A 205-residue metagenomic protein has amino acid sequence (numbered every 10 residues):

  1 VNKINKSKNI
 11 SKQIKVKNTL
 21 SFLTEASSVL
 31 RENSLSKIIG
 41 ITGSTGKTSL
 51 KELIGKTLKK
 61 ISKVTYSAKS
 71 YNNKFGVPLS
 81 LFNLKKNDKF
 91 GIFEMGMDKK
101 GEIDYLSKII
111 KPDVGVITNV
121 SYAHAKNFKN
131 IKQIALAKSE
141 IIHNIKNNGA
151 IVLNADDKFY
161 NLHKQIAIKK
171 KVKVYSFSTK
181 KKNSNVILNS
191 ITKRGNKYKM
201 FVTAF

Functional and structural regions predicted by a protein language model:
V1-K6, A155-K158, T179-K180: Short, polar loop motifs at secondary-structure junctions
V1-N5, I10-N18: Phosphate-bearing ligand-interacting subdomains that bind or position ATP/ADP/UDP/GDP/NAD(P) or nucleotide-linked
K6, T19-L23, N73, K180-V186: A short acidic, often aromatic-flanked loop/helix-cap motif at beta-alpha or helix-coil junctions that lines enzyme
K12, K37, N196-M200: Short beta-strand micro-motifs in enzyme catalytic cores
K12-I14, T65, Y175, V186: Structural signal for short hydrophobic segments within the conserved structured cores of catalytic domains across
K15, L20-A155, F159-K170: Phosphate-binding loop of NTP-binding sites
I131-A135, S139, G149, Q165-F205: Adenine nucleotide phosphate-binding catalytic loops in nucleotide-utilizing enzymes
